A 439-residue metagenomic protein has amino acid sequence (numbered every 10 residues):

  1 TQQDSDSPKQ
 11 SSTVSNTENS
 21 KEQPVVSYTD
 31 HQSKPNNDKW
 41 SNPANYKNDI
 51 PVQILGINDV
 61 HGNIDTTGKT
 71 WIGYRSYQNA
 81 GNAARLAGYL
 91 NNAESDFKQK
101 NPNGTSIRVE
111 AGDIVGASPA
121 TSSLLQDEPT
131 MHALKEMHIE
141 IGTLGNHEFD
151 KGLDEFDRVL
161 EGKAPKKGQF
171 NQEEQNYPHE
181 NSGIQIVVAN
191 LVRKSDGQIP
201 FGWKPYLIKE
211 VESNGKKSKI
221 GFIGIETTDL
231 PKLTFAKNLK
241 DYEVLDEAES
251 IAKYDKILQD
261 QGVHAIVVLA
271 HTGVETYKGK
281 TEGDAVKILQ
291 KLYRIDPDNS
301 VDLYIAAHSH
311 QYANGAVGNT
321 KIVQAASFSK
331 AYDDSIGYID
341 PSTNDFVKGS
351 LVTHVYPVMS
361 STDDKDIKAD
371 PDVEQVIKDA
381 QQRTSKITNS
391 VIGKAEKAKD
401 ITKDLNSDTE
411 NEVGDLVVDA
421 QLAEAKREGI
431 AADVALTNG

Functional and structural regions predicted by a protein language model:
T1-Y46, P51, L55-I57, G73-A83 (+5 more regions): Non-catalytic terminal accessory segments
K21-S361, V413-L416: Acidic, metal/ion-coordinating pockets
S361-I367: Accessory cap/linker subdomain of secreted extracellular hydrolases
